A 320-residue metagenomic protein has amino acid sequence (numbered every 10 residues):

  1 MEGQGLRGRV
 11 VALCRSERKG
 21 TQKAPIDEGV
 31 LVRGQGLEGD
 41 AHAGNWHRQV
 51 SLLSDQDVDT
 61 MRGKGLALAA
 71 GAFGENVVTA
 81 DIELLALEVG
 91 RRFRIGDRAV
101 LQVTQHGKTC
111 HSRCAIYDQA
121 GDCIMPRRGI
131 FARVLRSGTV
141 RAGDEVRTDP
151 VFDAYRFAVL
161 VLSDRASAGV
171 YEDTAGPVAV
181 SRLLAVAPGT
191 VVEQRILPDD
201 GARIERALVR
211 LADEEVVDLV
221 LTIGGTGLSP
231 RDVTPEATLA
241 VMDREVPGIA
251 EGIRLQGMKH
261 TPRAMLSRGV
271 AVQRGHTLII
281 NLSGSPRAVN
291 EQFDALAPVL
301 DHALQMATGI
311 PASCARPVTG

Functional and structural regions predicted by a protein language model:
M1-A154: Metal-cofactor-dependent catalytic cores
R141-G320: Non-catalytic beta/alpha edge segments that cap or flank active sites
